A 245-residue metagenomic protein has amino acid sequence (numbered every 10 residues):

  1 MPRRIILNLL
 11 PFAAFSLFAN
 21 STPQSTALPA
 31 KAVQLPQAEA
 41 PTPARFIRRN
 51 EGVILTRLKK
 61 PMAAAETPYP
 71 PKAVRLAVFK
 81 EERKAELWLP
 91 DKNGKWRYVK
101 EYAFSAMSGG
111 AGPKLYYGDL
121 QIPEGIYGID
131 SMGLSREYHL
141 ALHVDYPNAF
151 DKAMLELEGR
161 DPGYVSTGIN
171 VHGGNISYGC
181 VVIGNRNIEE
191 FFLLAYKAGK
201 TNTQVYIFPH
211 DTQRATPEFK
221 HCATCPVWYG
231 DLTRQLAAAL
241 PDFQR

Functional and structural regions predicted by a protein language model:
M1-L9: Bacterial N-terminal signal peptides that target proteins for export
N8-S16: Bacterial N-terminal signal peptides
A19-P29: Boundary at the C-terminal end of the N-terminal hydrophobic targeting segment
L28-Y69: Extracellular/luminal recognition modules and glycoprotein regions
R57-R75, L87-L89, F104-G118, I122-I129 (+1 more regions): N-terminal post-signal-peptidase region of extra-cytosolic proteins
D91-N93: Short loop/turn segments immediately following beta-strands, especially the blade-tip and inter-blade linker loops
G118-Y127, S131-R245: Exported/periplasmic cell-wall-interacting domains
